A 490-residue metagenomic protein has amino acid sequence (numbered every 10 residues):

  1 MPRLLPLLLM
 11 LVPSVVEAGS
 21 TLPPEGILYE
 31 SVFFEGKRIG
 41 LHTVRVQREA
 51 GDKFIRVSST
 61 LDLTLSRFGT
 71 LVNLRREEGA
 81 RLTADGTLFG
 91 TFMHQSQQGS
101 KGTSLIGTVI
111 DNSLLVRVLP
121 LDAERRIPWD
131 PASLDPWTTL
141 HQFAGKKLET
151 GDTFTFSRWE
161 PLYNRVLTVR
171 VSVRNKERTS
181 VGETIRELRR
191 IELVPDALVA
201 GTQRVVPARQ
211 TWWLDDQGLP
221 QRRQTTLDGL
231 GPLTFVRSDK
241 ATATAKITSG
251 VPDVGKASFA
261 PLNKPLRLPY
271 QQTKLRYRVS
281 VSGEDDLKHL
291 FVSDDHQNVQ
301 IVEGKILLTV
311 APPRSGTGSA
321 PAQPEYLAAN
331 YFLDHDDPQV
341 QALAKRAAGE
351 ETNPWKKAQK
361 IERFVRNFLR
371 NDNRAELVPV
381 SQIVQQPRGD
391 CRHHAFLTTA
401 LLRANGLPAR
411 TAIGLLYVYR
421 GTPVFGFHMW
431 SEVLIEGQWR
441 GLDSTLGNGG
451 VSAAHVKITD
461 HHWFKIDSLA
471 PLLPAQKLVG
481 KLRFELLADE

Functional and structural regions predicted by a protein language model:
L5-S14: Bacterial N-terminal signal peptides
G19-D122, P128, K146-G316, I466-S468 (+1 more regions): Acidic, serine/threonine-rich low-complexity disordered tracts
Q95-Q97, V380-R388, Y417-Y419: Conserved short loop/turn motifs at secondary-structure junctions
P120-T138, I361: Acidic/charged, solvent-exposed loop-and-adjacent secondary-structure segments enriched in E/D, K/R, S/T, and G/P
T139-Q142, R314-G389, H462, P474-E490: Secondary-structure boundary elements
R204, T226, L369, N373 (+1 more regions): Short, well-structured beta-strand/strand-turn elements
F235-F259, S319-A320, R363, A404-L407 (+1 more regions): Active-site rim recognition segments
I361, P387-L415, S431-E432: Cysteine-centered nucleophilic/redox motifs
